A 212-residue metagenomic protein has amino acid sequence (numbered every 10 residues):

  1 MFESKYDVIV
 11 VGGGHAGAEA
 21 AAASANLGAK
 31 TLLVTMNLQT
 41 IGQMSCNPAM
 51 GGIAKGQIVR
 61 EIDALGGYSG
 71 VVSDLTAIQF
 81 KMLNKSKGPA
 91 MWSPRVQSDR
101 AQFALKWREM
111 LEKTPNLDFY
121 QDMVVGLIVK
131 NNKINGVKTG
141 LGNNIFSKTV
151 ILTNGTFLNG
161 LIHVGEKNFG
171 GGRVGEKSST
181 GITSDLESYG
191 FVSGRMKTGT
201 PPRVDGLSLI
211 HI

Functional and structural regions predicted by a protein language model:
E3-A16: Beta1/beta-strand and adjacent pyrophosphate-binding region of the FAD-binding site in flavoprotein oxidoreductases
K5, A22-K130, L141, T153-R173 (+2 more regions): Conserved N-terminal/central alpha/beta ligand/cofactor-binding core
D7, N135, K148: Conserved acidic residues
V11, I145-G155: Short hydrophobic core segments
E19: N-terminal, positively charged regions that mediate nucleic acid binding
V137-T139: SH3/SH3-like beta-barrel fold
